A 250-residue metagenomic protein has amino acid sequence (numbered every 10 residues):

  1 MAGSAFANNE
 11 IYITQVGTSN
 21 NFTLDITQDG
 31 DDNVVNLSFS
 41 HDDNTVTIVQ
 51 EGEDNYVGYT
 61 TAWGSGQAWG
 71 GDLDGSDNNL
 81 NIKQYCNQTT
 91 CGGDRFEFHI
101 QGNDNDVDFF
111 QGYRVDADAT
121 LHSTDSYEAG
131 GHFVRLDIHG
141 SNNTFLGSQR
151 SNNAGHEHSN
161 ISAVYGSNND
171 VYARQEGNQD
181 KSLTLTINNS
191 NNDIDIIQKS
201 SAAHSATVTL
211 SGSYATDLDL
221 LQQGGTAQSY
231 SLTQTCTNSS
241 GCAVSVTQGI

Functional and structural regions predicted by a protein language model:
M1-A7: Gram-negative bacterial Sec-dependent N-terminal signal peptides
A7-I250: Low-complexity repeat regions of mature extracellularly deployed or surface/particle-associated proteins
